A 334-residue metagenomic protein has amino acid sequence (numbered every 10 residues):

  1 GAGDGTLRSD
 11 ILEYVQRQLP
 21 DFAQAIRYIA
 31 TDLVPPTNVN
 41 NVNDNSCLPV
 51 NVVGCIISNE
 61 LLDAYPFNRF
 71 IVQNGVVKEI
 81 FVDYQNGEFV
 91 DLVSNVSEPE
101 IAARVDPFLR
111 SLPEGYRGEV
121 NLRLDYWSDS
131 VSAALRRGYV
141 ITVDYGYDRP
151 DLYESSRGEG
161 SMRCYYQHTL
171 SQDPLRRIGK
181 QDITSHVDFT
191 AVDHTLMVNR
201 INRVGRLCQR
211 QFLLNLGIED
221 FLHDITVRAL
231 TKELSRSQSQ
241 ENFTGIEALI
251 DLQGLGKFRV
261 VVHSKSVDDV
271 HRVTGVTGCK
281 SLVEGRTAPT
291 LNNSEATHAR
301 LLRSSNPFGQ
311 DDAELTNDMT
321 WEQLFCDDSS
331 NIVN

Functional and structural regions predicted by a protein language model:
G1-I71, G75-K78, D83-Q85: Conserved adenosyl
G5, R69-K78, Q85, V90 (+4 more regions): Residues in flexible loops and secondary-structure boundaries
D44, E88-D91, R203: Generic structural motif
C55-P107, S155-Y165: A mobile, often basic/glycine-rich helix-loop segment that functions as the active-site lid/recognition loop
E100-N334: Long, Lys/Arg- and hydrophobic-enriched amphipathic alpha-helices
